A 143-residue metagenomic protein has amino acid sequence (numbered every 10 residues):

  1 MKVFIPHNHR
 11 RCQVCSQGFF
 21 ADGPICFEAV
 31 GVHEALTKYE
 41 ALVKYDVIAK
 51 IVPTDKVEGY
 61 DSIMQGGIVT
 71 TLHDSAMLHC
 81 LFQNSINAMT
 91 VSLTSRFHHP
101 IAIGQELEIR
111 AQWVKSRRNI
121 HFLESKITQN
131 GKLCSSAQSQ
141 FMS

Functional and structural regions predicted by a protein language model:
M1-D55: Non-catalytic linker/capping segments at the edges of enzyme domains
M1-N8, Q17, I101-I103, V114-S143: HotDog/MaoC-like acyl-thioester-processing domains
L42-I48, S92, E106-E108, F122 (+1 more regions): Intrinsic-disorder/low-complexity, polar/charged segments enriched in Ser/Thr/Lys/Arg/Asp/Glu/Gln
K50-V52, T94-R96, R110-Q112, K126 (+1 more regions): Residue-level recognition of well-ordered beta-strand positions that form the cores of beta-sheet-rich folds across
V57-G59: Short hinge/gating elements
H73: Conserved active-site segments centered on acidic
A76-E108, W113: Hydrophobic beta-strand-centered segment that forms part of the acyl-chain substrate-binding groove
